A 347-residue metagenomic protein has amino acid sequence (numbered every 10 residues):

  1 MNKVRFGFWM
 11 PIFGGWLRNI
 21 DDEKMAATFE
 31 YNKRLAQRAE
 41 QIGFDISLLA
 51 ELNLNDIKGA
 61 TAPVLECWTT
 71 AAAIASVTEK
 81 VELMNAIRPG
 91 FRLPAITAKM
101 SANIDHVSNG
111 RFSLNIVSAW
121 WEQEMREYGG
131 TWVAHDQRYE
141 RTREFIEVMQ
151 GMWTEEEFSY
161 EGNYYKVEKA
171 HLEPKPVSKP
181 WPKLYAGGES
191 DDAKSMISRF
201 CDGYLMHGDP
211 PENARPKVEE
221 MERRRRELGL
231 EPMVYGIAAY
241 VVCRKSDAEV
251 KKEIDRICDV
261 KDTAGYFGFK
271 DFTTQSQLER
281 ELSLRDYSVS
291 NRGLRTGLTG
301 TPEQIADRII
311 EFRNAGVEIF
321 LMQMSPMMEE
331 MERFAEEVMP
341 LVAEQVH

Functional and structural regions predicted by a protein language model:
M1, E40-Q41, A71-K80, S101 (+4 more regions): Acidic (Asp/Glu)-rich catalytic clusters
M1-V77, E161, V177-P182, V346: N-terminal beta1-alpha1-beta2 module of alpha/beta enzyme domains
N2, F8-I12, Q41, Y128 (+3 more regions): An alpha-helical appendage that flanks or caps ligand/catalytic pockets
V4-F8, S47-L49, E82-N85, F112-I116 (+4 more regions): Hydrophobic faces of well-ordered beta-strands that scaffold small-molecule active sites in alpha/beta enzyme cores
F6, A39, G43, I74 (+10 more regions): Conserved, mostly hydrophobic/aromatic
W16-E30, A86-A95, S178-E189, V241-R244 (+1 more regions): Active-site mouth loops of central-metabolism enzymes
T28, N32, C67, A71 (+6 more regions): Aromatic/hydrophobic pocket-lining residues that form the small-molecule binding cavity in soluble enzyme cores
K58-M84, R141-V148, E332, E336-H347: Alpha-helix-loop-beta-strand connector modules within alpha/beta enzyme cores
